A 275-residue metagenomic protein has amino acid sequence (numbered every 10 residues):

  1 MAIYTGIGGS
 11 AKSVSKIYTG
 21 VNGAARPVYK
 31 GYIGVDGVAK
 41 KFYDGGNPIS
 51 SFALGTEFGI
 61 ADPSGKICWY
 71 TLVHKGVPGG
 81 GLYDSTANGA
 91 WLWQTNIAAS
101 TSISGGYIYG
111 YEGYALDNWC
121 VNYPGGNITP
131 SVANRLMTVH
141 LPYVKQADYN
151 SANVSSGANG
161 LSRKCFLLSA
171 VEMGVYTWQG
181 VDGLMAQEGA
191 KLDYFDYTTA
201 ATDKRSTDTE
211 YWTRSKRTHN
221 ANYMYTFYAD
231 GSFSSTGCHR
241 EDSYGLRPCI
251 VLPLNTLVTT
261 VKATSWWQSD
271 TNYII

Functional and structural regions predicted by a protein language model:
M1-D44: Intrinsically disordered, compositionally biased repeat/linker segments
Y43-I275: Collagenous Gly-X-Y triple-helix signature in extracellular proteins
